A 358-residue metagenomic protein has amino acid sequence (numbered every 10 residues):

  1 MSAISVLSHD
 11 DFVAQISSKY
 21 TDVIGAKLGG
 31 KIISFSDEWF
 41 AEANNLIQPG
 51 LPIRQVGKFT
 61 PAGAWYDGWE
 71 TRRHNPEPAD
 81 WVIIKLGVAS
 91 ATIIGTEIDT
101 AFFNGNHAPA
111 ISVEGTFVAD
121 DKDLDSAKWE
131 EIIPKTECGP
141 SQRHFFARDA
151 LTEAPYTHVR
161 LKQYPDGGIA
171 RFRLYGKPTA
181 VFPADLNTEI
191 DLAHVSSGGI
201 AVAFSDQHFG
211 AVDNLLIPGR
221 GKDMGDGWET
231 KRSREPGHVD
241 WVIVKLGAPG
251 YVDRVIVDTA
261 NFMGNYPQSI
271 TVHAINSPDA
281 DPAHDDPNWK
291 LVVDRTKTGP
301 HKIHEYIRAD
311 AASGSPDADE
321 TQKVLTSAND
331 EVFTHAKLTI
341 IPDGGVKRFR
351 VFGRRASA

Functional and structural regions predicted by a protein language model:
M1-E77, I94, A101-F117, D123-D125 (+4 more regions): Juxtadomain low-complexity/linker regions and immediately adjacent membrane-anchoring helices
Q55-R73, W81-K85, D125-Q142, G219 (+2 more regions): Acidic/polar, low-complexity linker and loop regions
K85-A89, E130-G168, V239-W241, L246 (+3 more regions): Beta-sandwich interaction modules
G247-P249, A260-S269, D279-W289, P300: Beta-sheet repeat architectures centered on beta-propellers
